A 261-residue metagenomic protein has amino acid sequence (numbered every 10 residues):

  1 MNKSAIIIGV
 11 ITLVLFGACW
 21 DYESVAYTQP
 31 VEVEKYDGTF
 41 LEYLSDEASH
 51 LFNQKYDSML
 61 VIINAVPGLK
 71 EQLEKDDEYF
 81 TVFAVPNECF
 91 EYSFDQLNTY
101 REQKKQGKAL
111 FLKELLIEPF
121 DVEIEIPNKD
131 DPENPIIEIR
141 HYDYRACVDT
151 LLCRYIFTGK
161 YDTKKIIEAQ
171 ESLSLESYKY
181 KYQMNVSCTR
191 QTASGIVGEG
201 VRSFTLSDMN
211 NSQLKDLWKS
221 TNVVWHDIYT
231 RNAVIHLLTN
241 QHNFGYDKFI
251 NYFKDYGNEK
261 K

Functional and structural regions predicted by a protein language model:
M1-A5, W20-D21: Positively charged n-region of N-terminal signal peptides that target proteins for export
L15-A18: C-terminal motif of bacterial Sec signal peptides marking the signal peptidase cleavage site
S24-D37: Short, low-complexity, disordered segments immediately C-terminal to signal peptides in bacterial exported proteins
T39-Y79: Post-signal-peptide N-terminal segment of Sec-exported extracytoplasmic proteins
D76-Y92, L173: Acidic helix-start/capping segments at beta-turn-to-alpha-helix junctions
F83-F90, W225-Y246: FKBP-type peptidyl-prolyl cis-trans isomerase
E102-N222, E259-K261: Aromatic/histidine-rich interaction motifs
Q241-K261: Short, low-complexity, Pro/Ser/Thr/Gly-rich segments in the mature regions of secreted, periplasmic
